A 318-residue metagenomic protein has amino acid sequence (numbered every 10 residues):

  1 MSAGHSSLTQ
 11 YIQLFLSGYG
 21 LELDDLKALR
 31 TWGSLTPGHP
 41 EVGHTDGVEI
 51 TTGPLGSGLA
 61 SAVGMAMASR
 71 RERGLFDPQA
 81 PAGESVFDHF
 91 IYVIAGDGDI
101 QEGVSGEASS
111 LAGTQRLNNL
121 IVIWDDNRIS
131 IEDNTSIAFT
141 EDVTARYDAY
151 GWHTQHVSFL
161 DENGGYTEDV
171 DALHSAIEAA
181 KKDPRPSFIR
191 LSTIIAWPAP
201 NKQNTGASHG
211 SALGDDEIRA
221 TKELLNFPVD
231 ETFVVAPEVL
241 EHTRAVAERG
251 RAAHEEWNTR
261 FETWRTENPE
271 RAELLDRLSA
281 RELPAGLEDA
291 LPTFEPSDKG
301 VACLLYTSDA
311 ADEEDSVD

Functional and structural regions predicted by a protein language model:
M1-S17: N-terminal amphipathic, basic-rich helices that act as targeting or association modules
S7, E22-L26, L117, T140 (+6 more regions): Alpha-helix initiation and N-capping motif
F15-D25, S69-F76, S316: Short helix-capping/linker segments at secondary-structure and domain boundaries
L23-H44: Acidic-glycine-rich active-site phosphate/pyrophosphate-binding loop
H44, T51-T243: Glycine-rich ThDP/TPP pyrophosphate-binding loop and its adjacent helix/strand module within ThDP-dependent enzymes
V48-G56, P296-V301: Short acidic-aromatic active-site loops that bind/stabilize oxyanions
R249-L305: Hard-cation-handling environments
Y306-E313: Conserved small/polar residues in nucleotide/adenosyl-binding loops
